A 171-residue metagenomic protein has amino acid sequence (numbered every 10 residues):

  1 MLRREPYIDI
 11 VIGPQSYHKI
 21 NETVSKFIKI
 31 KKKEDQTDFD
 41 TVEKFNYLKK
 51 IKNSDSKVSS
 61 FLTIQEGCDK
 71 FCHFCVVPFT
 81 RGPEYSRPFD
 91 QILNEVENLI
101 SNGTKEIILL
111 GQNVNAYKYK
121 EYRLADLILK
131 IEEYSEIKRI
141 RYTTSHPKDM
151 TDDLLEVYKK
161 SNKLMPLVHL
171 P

Functional and structural regions predicted by a protein language model:
M1-L110, N115, L164: Proteins enriched for Cys/Gly/acidic motifs involved in redox and nucleic-acid/cofactor modification
I100-P171: Conserved SAM/AdoMet-binding glycine-rich loop
